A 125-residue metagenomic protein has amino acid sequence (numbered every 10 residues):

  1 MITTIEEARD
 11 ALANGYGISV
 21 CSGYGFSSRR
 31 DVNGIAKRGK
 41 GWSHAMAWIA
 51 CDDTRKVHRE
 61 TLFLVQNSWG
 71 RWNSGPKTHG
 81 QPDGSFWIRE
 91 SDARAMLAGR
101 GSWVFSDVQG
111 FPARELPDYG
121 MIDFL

Functional and structural regions predicted by a protein language model:
M1-T3: Short acidic-hydrophobic, aromatic-tinged amphipathic segments that line or gate anion-handling sites
E6, A13-Y16, C21-L125: Active-site signature of cysteine proteases
